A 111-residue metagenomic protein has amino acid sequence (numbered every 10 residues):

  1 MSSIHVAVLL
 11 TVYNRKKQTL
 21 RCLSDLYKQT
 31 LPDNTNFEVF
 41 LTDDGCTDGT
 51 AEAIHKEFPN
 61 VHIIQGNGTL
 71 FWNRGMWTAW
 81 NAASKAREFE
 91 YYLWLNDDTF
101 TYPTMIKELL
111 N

Functional and structural regions predicted by a protein language model:
V6-Q18, C22, Q29, T42: A conserved hydrophobic helix/loop-capping motif in glycosyltransferases and polysaccharide synthases
D25, D43-E52: A conserved acidic beta->alpha catalytic loop
D25-T35: Short, acidic, metal-binding catalytic loop of nucleotide-sugar glycosyltransferases
L26, I54, A79, M105-N111: A short, amphipathic alpha-helix embedded in the catalytic core of nucleotide-handling enzymes
T35-G45, I64-G66: Short beta-strand/loop segment that forms part of the nucleotide-sugar
G49, R74, D98-N111: Acidic donor-binding/catalytic loop of UDP-sugar-dependent glycosyltransferases, especially processive GT2
G66-R87: Glycine-rich, basic loop-to-helix element that forms the pyrophosphate-binding segment of sugar-nucleotide handling
E88-D98: Short beta-strand-to-loop acidic/aromatic patch adjacent to the donor-nucleotide binding site
